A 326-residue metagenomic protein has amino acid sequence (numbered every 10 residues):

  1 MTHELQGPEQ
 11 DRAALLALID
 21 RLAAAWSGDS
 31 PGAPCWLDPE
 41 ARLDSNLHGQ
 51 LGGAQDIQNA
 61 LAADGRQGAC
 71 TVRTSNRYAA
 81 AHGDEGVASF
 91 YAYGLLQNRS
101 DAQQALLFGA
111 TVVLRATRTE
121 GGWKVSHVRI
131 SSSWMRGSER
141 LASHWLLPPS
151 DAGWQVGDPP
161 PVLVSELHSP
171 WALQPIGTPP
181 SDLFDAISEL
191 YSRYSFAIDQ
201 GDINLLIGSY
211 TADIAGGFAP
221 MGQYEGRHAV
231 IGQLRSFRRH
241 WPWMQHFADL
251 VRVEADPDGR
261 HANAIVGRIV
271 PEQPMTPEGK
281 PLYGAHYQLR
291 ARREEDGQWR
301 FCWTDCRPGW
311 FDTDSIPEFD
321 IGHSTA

Functional and structural regions predicted by a protein language model:
T2-E9, G65-D182, R239-W243, E254-A326: A beta-strand edge to alpha-helix "cap/lid" segment located at domain peripheries
Q6, A24-A25, H48, A197 (+2 more regions): Short N-terminal micro-motifs specific to bacterial/archaeal maturation and metal-cluster initiation sites
Q10-D29, L183-D199: Short, aromatic-enriched amphipathic alpha-helices that serve as compact interaction elements
A14-L18, S30-G94, I203-E272: A solvent-exposed, acidic/Ser-Thr-rich amphipathic alpha-helical stretch
A17-I19, A23-A24, W123, V128-I130 (+3 more regions): Short, structured motif recognition centered on aromatic/hydrophobic residues
R21, T111-R115, L190-Y194, Q233 (+2 more regions): Short, hydrophobic/aromatic alpha-helical segments in well-folded domains
H168, Q200-G201: Active-site-adjacent bridging/hinge elements
A197, L206, A291: Conserved catalytic-core segments centered on acid/base and nucleophilic motifs
